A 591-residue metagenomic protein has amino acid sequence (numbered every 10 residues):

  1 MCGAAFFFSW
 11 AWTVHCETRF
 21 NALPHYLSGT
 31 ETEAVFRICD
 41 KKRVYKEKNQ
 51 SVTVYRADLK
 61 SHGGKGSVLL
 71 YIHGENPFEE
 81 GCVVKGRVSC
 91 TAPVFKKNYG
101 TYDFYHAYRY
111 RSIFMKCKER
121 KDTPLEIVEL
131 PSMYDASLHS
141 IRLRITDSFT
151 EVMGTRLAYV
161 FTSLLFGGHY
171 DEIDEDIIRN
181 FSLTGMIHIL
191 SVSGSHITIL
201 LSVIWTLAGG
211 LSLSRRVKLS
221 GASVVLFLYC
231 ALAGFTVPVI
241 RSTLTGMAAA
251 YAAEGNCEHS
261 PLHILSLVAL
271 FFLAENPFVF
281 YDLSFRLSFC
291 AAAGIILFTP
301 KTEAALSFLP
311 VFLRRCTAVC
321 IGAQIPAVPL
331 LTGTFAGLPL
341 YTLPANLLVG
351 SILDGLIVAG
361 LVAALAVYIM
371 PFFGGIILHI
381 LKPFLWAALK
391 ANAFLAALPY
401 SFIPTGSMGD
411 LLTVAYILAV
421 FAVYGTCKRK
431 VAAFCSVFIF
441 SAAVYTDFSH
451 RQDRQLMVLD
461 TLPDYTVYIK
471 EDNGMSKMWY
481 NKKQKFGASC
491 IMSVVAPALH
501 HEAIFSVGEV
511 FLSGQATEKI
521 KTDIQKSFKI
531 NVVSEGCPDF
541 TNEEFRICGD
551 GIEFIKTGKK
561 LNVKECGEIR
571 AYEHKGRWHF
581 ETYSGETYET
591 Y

Functional and structural regions predicted by a protein language model:
A5-N21, A442-R454: Membrane-interface motif at the C-terminal end of an N-terminal transmembrane signal
F8-H188, S493, P497, K526 (+3 more regions): Membrane-interface helix/helix-cap signal primarily in integral membrane proteins
F36, V88, L164, S193 (+7 more regions): Divalent metal-coordination and catalytic microenvironments
D58-G63, H73-S89, G100, E129 (+3 more regions): Non-globular, low-confidence helical/coil segments that flank catalytic cores
C117, I173-L343, A359, T405-R451: Hydrophobic alpha-helical transmembrane segments in multi-pass membrane proteins
Y134-M153, V160, I177, F181 (+10 more regions): Hydrophobic alpha-helical segments of integral membrane proteins, encompassing both true transmembrane helices
S163-G167, S223, I380-P383: Short acidic/histidine-centered micro-motifs embedded in hydrophobic/aromatic stretches that mark compact functional
